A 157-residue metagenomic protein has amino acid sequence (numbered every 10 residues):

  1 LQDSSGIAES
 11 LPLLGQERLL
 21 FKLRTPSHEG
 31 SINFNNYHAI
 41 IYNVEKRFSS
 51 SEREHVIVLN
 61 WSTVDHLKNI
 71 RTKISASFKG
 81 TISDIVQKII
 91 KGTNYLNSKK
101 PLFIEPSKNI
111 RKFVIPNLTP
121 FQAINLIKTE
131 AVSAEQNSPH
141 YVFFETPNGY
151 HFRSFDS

Functional and structural regions predicted by a protein language model:
L1-R71: Assembly/oligomerization scaffold segments
L13, S77-F78, A123, F152: Aromatic-residue hotspot detector
L13-G15, K91, Y95, T129 (+1 more regions): Short, intrinsically disordered, mixed-charge
E29-N35, L96-P101, E135-Y141: Short secondary-structure capping/junction motifs at helix and strand boundaries
E54-H55, S62-K68, K79-L102: Glycine-rich, acidic and aromatic/proline-enriched surface loops and short helix-turn segments that act as binding
V56-V58, T63-D65, F103-S157: Short beta-strand-centered interaction patches in the first periplasmic/extracellular domains of large envelope
I70-K79, N109-I115: Second-shell loop/turn segments in exported
